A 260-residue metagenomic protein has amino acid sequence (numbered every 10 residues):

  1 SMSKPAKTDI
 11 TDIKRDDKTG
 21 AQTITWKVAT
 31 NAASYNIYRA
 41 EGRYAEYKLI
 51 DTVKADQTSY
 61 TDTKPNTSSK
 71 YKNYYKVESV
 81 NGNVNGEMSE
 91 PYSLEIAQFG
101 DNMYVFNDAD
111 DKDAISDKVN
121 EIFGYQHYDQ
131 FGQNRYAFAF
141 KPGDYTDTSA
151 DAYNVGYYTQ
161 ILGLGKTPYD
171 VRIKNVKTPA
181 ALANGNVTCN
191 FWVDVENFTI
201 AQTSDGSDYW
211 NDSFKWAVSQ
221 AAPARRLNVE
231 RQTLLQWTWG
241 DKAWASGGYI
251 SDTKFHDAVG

Functional and structural regions predicted by a protein language model:
S1-N31, N83-Q98: Pro/Thr/Ser/Gly-rich low-complexity, intrinsically disordered linker/stalk tracts
A33-N36, N73: Short beta-strand/loop motifs in extracellular/secreted proteins, especially within beta-sandwich accessory domains
N36-S68: Recognizes extended acidic, P/S/T-rich segments that occur within or adjacent to Ig-like beta-sandwich modules
D62-N85: Beta-strand-rich modules
D101, V229, G240-G260: Predominantly polar beta-repeat domains that present long G/T/S/D/N-rich surfaces used to bind, process, or adhere
D101-Y104, D108-Q160, K166-T178: N-terminal extracellular ligand-recognition/capping segment immediately after the signal peptide
S116-F123, R135-Y136, S149-D151, K174-N190 (+3 more regions): Extracellular beta-strand/beta-solenoid scaffold signature
K141, L162-T167, K174, E196-A201 (+2 more regions): Feature marks extracellular polysaccharide-active and adherence modules
